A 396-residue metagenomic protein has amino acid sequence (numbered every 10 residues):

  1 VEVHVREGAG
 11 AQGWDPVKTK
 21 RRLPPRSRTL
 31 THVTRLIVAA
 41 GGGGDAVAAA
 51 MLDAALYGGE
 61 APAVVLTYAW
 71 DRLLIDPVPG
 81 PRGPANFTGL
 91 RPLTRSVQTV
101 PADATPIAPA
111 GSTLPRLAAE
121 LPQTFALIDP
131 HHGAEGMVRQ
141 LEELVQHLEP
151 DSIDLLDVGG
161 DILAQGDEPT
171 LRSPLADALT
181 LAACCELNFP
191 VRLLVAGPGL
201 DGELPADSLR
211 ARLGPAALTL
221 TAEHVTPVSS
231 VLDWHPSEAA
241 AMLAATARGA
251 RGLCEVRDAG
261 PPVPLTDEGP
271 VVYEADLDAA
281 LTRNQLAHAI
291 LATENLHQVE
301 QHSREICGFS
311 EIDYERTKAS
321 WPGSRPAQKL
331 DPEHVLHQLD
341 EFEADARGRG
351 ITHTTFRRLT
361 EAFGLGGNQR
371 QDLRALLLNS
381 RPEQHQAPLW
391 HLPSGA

Functional and structural regions predicted by a protein language model:
L30-R82: N-terminal phosphate-binding or glycine-rich loops at protein starts, especially the Walker A/P-loop of NTPases
A63-L127: Glycine-rich nucleotide/cofactor/substrate-binding loop typically near the N-terminus or early in the first domain
V78-S96, D207-P227: Acidic, Ser/Thr-rich peripheral helices and adjacent loops at domain boundaries
L121, F125-C185: Internal, conserved structured core segments that host functional sites
L156-F189, L193-L209, L213-T219, D233-P236 (+3 more regions): Conserved mixed alpha/beta catalytic, RNA-binding, or beta-rich assembly cores of soluble enzyme, regulatory
R212-V271: A conserved mid-domain beta-alpha-beta active-site/ligand-binding segment of alpha/beta enzyme cores
T246-A396: C-terminal accessory domains and tails appended to enzymatic cores
